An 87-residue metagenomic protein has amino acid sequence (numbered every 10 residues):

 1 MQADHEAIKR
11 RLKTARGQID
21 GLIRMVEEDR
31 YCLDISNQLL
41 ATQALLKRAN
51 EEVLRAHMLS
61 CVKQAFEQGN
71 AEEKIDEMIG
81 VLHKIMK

Functional and structural regions predicted by a protein language model:
M1-K87: Solvent-exposed interaction patches of small proteins and small membrane subunits
